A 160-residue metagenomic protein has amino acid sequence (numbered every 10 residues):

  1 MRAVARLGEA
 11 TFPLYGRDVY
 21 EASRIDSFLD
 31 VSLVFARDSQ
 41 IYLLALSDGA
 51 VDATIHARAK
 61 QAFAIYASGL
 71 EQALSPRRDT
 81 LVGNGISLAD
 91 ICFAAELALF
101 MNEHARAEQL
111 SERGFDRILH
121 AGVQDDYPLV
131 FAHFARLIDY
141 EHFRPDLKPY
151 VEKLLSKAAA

Functional and structural regions predicted by a protein language model:
M1-A64, P76, L81: GST-like domain detector, emphasizing the conserved glutathione-binding G-site in the N-terminal thioredoxin-like
A10, Y15, D38, D48 (+4 more regions): Preference for well-ordered, secondary-structure-rich cores of eukaryotic proteins
I25, L81-D116, V123, L137: GST superfamily/GST-like fold recognition
L33-A36, E96-M101, A159: Short alpha-helix boundary/capping elements
A59-L70, E96, V130-F134: Alpha-helical packing segments of well-folded alpha/beta enzyme cores
Q72-N84, Y140-K148: Surface-exposed helix-capping loop/turn segments at secondary-structure junctions
H133-E141: N-terminal DNA-binding recognition helix of tyrosine site-specific recombinases/integrases
R144-A160: C-terminal/domain-terminus segments
